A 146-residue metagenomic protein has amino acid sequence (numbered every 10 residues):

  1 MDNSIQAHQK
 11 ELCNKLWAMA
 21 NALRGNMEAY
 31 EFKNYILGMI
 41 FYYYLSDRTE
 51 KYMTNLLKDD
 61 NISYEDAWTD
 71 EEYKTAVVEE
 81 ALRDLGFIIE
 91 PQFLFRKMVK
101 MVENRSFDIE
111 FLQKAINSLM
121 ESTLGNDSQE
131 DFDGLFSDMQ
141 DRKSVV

Functional and structural regions predicted by a protein language model:
M1-V146: Non-catalytic, mostly N-terminal accessory regions of nucleic-acid modification and defense proteins
